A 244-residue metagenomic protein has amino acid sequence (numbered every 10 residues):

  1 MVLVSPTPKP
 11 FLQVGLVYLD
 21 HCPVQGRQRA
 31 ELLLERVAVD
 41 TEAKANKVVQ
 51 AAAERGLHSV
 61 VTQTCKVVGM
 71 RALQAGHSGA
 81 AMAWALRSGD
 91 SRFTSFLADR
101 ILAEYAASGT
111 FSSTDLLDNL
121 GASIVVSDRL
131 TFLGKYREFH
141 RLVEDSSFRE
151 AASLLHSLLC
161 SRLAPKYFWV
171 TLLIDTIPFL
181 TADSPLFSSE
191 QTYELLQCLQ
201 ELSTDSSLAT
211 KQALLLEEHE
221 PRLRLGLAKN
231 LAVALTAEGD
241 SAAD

Functional and structural regions predicted by a protein language model:
M1-D244: Extended alpha-helical solenoid/arm regions of large eukaryotic scaffolding proteins
